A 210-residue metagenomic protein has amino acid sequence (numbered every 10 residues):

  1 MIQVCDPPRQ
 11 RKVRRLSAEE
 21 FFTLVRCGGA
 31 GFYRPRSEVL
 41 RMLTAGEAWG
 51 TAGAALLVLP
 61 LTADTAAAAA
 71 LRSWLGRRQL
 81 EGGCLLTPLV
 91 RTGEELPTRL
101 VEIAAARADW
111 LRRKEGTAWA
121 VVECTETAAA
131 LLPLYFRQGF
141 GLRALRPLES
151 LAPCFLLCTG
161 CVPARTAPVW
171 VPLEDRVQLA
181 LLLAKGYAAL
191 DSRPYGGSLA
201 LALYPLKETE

Functional and structural regions predicted by a protein language model:
M1-A45, G50-G53, A167-W170: Short amphipathic alpha-helix that is part of the acyltransferase structural core
S37-A67, A188-L190, Y195-L201: A short helix-loop-beta-strand connector motif used in the catalytic cores of GNAT acetyltransferases and, in some
T44, A54-V90, E149: Conserved acyl-donor/pantetheine-binding loop and adjacent beta-alpha core of acyl/acetyltransferases and related
G83, W110-E126: Conserved GNAT acetyl-CoA-binding A-motif
L86, G93-W110, R137: Conserved acetyl-CoA-binding loop-helix of GNAT-fold acetyltransferases
A120-L132, S150, V171-D175: Conserved beta-strand-loop-alpha-helix junction that forms the acyl-donor binding cleft
E123, F136-F155, A188-S198: Conserved catalytic-core motifs of GNAT/GCN5-like acyltransferases
L148-E174, G197-E210: C-terminal "cap" of GNAT-fold acetyltransferases
